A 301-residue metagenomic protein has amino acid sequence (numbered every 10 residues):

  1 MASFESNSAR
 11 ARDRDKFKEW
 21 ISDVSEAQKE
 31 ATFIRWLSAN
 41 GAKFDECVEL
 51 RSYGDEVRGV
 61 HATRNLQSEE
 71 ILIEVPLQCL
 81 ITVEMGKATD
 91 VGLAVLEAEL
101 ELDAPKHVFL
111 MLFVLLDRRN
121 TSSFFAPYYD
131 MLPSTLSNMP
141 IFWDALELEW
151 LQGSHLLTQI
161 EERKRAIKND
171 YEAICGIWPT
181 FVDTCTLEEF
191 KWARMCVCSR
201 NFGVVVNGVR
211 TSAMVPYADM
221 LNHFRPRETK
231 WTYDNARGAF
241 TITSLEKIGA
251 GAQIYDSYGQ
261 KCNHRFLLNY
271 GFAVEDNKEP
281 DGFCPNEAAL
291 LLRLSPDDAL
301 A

Functional and structural regions predicted by a protein language model:
A2-C79, E84-T89, D117-A301: Long, positively charged leader/targeting segments at protein N-termini
V91-E101: Intrinsically disordered, low-complexity polar regions and short flexible loop motifs
E99-D103, H107, S123: Compact, glycine/acidic-enriched structural inserts
F109-M111: N-terminal targeting/regulatory segments, especially signal peptides of secretory and single-pass membrane glycoproteins
